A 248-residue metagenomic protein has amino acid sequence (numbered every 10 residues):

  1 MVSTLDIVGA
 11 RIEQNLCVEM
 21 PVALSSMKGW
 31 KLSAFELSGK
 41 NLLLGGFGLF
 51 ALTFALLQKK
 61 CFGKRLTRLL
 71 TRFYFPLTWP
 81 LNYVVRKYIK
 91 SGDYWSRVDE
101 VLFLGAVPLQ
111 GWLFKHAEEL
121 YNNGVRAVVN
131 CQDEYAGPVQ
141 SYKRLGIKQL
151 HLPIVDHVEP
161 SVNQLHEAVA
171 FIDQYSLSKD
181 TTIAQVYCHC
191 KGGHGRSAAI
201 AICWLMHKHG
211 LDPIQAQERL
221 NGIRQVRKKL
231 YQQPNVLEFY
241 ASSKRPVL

Functional and structural regions predicted by a protein language model:
V2-S96, K244-L248: Non-catalytic regulatory/accessory regions that flank a structured catalytic core
Y83-V186, C203-K244: Cysteine-based protein phosphatase catalytic domain of the PTP/DSP
C190: Short cysteine clusters
G193: Conserved G/P- and acidic residue-centered "switch" motifs that form tight phosphate/ATP-binding loops in soluble
R196-W204: Hydrolases whose catalytic domains are alpha/beta-hydrolase-1, hotdog thioesterase, or metallo-beta-lactamase-like
